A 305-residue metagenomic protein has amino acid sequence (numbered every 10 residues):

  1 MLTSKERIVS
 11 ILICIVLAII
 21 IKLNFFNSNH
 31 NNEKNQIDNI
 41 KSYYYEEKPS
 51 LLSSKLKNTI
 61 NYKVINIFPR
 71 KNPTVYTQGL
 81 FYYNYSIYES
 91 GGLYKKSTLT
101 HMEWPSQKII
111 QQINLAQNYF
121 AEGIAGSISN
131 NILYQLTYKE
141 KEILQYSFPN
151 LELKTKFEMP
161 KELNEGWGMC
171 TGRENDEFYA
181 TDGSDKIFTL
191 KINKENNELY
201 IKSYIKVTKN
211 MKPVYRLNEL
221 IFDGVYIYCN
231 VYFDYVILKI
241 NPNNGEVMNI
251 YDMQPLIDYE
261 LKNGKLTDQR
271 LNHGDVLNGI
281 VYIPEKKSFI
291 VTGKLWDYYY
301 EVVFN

Functional and structural regions predicted by a protein language model:
L52-P73, Q107-K108: A short helix->beta-strand "capping" segment at the edge of beta-propeller domains
I65-T98, I113-A125, G293-D297: Beta-strand-rich domains and repeat architectures in extracellular enzymes and scaffolds, especially beta-propellers
K71-N84, Q117-I128, P160-D176, M211-V225 (+1 more regions): Beta-rich, blade/repeat-based domains predominating in secreted/periplasmic proteins but also intracellular
Y88-Y94, L133-E140, F178-S184, C229-F233 (+1 more regions): Conserved beta-strand positions in repeat-built beta-propeller and related beta-rich domains
E103-Q107, S147-L151, I192-N196, N241-G245 (+1 more regions): Short loop/turn segments that connect beta-strands within beta-propeller blades
Q107-L144, L153-L163: Blade-loop segments of beta-propeller domains
Q145-M211: Hydrophobic, well-structured mid-protein blocks that either form specific transmembrane helices
P213-E246: Loop/turn-rich, solvent-exposed surfaces of beta-rich toroidal or solenoidal domains
